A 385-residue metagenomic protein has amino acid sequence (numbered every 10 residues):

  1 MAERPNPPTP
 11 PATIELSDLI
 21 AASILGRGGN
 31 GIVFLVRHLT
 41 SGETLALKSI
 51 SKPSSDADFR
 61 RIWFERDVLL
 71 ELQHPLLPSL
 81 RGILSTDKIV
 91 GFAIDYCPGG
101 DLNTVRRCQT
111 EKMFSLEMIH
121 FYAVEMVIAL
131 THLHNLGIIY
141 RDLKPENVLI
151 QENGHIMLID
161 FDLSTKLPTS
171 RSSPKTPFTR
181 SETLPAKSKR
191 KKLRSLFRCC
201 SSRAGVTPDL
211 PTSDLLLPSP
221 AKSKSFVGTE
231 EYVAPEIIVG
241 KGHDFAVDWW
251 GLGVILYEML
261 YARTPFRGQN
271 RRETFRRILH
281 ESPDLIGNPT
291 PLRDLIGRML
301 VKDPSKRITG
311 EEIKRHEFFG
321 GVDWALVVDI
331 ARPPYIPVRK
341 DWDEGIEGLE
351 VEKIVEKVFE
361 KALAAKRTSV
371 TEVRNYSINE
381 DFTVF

Functional and structural regions predicted by a protein language model:
A22-G29, V33: Protein kinase glycine-rich loop
I32-P53: Glycine-rich ATP phosphate-binding loop
S49-Q73: Conserved N-lobe beta3->alphaC-helix segment of eukaryotic protein kinase catalytic domains
P78, D87-D95, N103-T104: A conserved loop-to-beta-strand element in the N-lobe of protein kinase catalytic cores that borders the ATP-binding
G82-I83: A short, aromatic-enriched beta-strand patch in the conserved N-lobe beta-sheet of the protein kinase catalytic domain
Y122-A123: Activation segment signature within eukaryotic-like protein kinase domains
P174-D209, E311, R315-F385: C-terminal regulatory tails of eukaryotic serine/threonine kinases
